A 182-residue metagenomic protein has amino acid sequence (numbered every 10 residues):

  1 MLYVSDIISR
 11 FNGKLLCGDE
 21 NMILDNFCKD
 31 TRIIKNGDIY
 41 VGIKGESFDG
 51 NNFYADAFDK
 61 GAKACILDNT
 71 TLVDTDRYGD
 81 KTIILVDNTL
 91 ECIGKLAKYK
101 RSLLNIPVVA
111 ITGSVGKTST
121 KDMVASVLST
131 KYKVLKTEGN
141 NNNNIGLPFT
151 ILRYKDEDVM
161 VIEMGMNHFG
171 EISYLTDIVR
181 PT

Functional and structural regions predicted by a protein language model:
M1-K95: N-terminal leader/targeting and accessory segments in enzymes
I8, E91-T182: Phosphate-binding loop of NTP-binding sites
